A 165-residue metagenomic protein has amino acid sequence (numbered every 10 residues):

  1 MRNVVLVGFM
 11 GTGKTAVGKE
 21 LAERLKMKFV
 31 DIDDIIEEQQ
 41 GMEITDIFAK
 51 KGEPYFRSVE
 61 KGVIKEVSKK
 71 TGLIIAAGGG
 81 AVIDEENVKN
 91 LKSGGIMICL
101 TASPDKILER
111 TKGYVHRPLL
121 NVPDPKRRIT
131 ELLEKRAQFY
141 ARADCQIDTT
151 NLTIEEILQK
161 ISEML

Functional and structural regions predicted by a protein language model:
R2, V17-F29, M42, G62-G78 (+4 more regions): Nucleotide and nucleotide-moiety/phosphate-recognizing core
L6: Hydrophobic anchor at the beta1->P-loop junction of P-loop NTPases
F9: P-loop (Walker A) phosphate-binding loop of NTP-binding proteins
G13: Conserved glycine(s) of the Walker
A16, E20, R24, E134-L165: NTP-dependent small-molecule kinase module
I32-A81, E85-K92, R117, K126 (+2 more regions): ATP-dependent small-molecule kinase phosphotransfer cores that center on conserved nucleotide phosphate-binding segments
G94-A137: A glycine- and Lys/Arg-enriched "phosphate-lid" helix/loop adjacent to the NTP-binding pocket of small-molecule kinases
